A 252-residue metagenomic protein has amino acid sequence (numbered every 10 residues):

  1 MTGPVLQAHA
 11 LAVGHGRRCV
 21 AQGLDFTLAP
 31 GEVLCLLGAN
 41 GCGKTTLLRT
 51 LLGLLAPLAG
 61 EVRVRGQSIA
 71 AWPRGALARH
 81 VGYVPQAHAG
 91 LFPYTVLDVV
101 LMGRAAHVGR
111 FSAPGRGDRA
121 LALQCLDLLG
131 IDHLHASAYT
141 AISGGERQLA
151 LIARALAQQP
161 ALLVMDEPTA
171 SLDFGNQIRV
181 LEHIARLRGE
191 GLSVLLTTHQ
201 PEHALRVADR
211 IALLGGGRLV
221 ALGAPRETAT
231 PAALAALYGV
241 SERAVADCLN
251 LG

Functional and structural regions predicted by a protein language model:
L6, A21-G23: Conserved structural motif at the start of ABC-family nucleotide-binding domains
L37-A39: The feature captures the beta-strand-to-loop junction immediately N-terminal to the Walker
L52: Helix-to-loop junction immediately C-terminal to a conserved catalytic motif
G60-S68, L77: Conserved ABC transporter NBD signature motif
A138-I142, E146: Conserved ABC ATPase signature
Q159: Conserved catalytic motifs of ABC-family nucleotide-binding domains
L163-E167: Catalytic Walker B motif of ABC-type/P-loop ATPase nucleotide-binding domains
